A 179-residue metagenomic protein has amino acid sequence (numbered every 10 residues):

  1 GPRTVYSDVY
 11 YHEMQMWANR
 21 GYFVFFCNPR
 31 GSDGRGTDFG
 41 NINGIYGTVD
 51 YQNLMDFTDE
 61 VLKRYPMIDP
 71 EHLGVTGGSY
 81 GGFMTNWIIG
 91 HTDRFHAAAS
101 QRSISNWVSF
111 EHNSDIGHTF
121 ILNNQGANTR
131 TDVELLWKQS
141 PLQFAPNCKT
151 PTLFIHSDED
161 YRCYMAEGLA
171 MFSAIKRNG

Functional and structural regions predicted by a protein language model:
G1-Y11: Short, surface-exposed "cap/lid" segments of acyl-processing enzymes
V9-R20, F26-G179: Active-site-proximal cap/loop segments of hydrolase catalytic domains
